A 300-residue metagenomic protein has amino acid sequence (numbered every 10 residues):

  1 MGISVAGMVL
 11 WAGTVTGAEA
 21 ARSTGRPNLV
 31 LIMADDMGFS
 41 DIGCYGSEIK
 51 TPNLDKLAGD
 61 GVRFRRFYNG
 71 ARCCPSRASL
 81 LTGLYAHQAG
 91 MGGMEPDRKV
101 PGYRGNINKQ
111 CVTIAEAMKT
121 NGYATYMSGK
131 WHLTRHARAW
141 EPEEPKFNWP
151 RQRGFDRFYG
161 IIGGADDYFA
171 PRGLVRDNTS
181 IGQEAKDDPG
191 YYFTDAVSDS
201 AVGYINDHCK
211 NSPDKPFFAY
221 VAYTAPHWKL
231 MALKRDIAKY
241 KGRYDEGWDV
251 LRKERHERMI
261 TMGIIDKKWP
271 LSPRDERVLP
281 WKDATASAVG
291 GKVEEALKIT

Functional and structural regions predicted by a protein language model:
M1-V9, G13-T300: Formylglycine-dependent sulfatase
